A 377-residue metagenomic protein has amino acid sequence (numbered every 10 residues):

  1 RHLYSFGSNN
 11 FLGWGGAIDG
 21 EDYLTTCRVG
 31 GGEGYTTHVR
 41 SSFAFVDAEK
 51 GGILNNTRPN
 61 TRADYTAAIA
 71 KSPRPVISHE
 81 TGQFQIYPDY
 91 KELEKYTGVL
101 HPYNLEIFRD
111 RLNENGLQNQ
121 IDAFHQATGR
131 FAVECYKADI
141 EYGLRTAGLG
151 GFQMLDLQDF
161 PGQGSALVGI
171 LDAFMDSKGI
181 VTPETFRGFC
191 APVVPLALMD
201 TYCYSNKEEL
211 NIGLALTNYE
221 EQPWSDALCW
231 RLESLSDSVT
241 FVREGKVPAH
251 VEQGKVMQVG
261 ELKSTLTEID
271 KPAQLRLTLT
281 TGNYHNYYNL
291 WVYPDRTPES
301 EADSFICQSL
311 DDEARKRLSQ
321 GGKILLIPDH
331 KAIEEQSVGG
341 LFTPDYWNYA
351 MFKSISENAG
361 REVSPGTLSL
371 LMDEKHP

Functional and structural regions predicted by a protein language model:
R1-I170: Substrate-binding/catalytic cleft of secreted carbohydrate-active enzymes, primarily glycoside hydrolases
G7, H79, L155-Q158, F189 (+3 more regions): Generic beta-strand/beta-sheet core signal
G30, T36-V46, A332-P377: An acidic, glycine-rich "communication" segment
T128, D200-Y202, N218, E252 (+1 more regions): Outer-membrane beta-barrel proteins
L155-E220, L228: Aromatic-rich peripheral "rim/lid" segments of glycoside hydrolase catalytic domains that contact and position glycan
K207-P248, M257-T265, K271-T281: Beta-strand-rich binding/interaction modules
P248-A249, N283-E301: Short beta-strand elements
A302-A350: Short alpha-beta junction capping motif
